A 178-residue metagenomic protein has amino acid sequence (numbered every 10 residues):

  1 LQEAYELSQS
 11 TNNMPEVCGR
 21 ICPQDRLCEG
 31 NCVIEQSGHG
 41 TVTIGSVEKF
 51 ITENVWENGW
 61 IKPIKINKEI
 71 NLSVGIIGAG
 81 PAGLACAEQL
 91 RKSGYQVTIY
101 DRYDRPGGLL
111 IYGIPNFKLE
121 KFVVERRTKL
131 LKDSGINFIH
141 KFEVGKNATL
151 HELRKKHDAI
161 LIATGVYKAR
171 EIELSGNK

Functional and structural regions predicted by a protein language model:
E3, Q96, G135-N137: Conserved beta-strand segments of alpha/beta enzyme cores
E3-L27: Immediate flanking context of iron-sulfur cluster ligation sites
C18-R20, D25-I77, K92-S93, V124-E125 (+1 more regions): FAD-binding core/adjacent interface of flavoenzyme oxidoreductases
I77-G78, Y100: Conserved N-terminal Rossmann-fold NAD(P)-binding element of oxidoreductases
G83-L84: N-terminal Rossmann-fold NAD(P) dinucleotide-binding loop
Y95-I111: Glycine-rich FAD pyrophosphate-binding loop
Y112-V123: Glycine-rich phosphate-binding loop and adjoining beta1-alpha1-beta2 segment of Rossmann-like nucleotide-binding folds
